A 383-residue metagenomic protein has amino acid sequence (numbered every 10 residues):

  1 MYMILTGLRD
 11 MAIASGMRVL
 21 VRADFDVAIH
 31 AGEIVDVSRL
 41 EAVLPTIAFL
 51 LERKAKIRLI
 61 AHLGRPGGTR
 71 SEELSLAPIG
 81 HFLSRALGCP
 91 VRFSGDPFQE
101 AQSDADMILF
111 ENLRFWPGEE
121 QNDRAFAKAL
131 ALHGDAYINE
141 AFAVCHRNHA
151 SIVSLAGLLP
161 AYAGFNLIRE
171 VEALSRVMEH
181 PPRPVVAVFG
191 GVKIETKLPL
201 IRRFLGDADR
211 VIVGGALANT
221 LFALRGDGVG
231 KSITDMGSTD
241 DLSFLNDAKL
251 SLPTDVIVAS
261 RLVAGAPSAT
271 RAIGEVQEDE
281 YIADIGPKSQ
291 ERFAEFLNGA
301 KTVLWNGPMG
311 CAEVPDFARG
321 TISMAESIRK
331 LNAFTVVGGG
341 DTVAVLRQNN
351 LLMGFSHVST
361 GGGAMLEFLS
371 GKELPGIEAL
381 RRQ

Functional and structural regions predicted by a protein language model:
M1-Q383: Active-site loop-to-helix "anion-binding N-cap" substructures in soluble metabolic enzymes
